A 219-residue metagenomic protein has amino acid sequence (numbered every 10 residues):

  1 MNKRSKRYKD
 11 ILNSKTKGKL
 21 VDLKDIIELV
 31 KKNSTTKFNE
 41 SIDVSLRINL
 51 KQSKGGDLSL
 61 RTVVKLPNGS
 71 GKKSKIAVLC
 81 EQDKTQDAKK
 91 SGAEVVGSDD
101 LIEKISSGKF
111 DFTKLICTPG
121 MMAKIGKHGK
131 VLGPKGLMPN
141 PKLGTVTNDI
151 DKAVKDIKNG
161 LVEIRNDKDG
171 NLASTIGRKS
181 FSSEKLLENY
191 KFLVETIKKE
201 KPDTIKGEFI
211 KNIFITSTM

Functional and structural regions predicted by a protein language model:
M1-T16: Generic N-terminal amphipathic, Lys/Arg-enriched alpha-helix
N2, K51, F112: N-terminal cationic and glycine-rich segments that engage phosphates or anionic surfaces
V21-K84: Translation machinery proteins
I26, A88, G133, I215: Residue-level signature of catalytic and energy-coupling elements of molecular machines, predominantly ATP/GTP-dependent
F38-I42, E200-N212: Flexible, glycine/charged-enriched surface loops at secondary-structure junctions
L46, C80, P119, I176-R178 (+1 more regions): Flexible glycine-/small-residue-rich
N68-S106: Glycine-rich active-site/cofactor-binding loop and its immediate structural neighborhood
A93-E200: Long, charge-patterned amphipathic alpha-helical coiled-coil/hairpin "stalk" segments used as oligomerization
